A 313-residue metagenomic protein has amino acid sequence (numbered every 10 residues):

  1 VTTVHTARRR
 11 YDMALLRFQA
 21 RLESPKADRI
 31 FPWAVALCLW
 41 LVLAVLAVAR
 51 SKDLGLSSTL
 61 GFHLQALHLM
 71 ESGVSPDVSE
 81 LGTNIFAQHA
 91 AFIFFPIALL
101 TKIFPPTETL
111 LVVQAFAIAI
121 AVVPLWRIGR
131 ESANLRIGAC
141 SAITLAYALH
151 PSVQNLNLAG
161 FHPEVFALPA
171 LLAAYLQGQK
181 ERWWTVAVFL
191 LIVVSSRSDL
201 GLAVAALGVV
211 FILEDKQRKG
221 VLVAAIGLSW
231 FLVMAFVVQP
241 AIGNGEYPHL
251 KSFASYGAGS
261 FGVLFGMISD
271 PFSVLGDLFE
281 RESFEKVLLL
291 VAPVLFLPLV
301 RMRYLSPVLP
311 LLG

Functional and structural regions predicted by a protein language model:
V1-L46, R130, I137-C140, K216-V223: Start-transfer (signal-anchor) and selected internal transmembrane alpha helices of multi-pass inner/ER membrane
M13-A14, L202-S229: Perimembrane helix-loop-helix junctions
T59, Q217-L309: Membrane-lumen/periplasm interface segments of specific transmembrane helices in polyprenyl phosphate-linked
F62-M70, G82-P106: Short hydrophobic/aromatic helix or loop-helix immediately within or flanking a transmembrane segment in polytopic
F92-V113, F272-S283: Juxtamembrane segments of multi-pass membrane glycosylation machinery that transfer sugars from lipid-linked donors
E108-A133, A173: Transmembrane-helix motifs of polytopic, lipid-linked glycan transferases
V113-A117, A142-A173, I192-V204: Multi-pass, polyprenyl lipid-linked donor-dependent membrane glycosyltransferases
A133, F166, L171-T185, F211-D215: Membrane-interface transmembrane helices that cradle and orient dolichyl/undecaprenyl
